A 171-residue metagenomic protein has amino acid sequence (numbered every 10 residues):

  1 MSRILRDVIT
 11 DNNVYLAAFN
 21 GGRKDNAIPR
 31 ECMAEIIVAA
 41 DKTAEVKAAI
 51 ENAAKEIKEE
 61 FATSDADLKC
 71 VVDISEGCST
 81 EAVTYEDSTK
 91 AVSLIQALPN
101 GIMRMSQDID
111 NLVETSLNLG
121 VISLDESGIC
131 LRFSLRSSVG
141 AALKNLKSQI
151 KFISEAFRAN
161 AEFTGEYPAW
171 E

Functional and structural regions predicted by a protein language model:
M1-R136: Midchain, well-structured core segments that form catalytic/ion-binding scaffolds
E114-E171: Substrate-recognition/cap regions that form aromatic- and gly/pro-loop-enriched pockets for small-molecule ligands
